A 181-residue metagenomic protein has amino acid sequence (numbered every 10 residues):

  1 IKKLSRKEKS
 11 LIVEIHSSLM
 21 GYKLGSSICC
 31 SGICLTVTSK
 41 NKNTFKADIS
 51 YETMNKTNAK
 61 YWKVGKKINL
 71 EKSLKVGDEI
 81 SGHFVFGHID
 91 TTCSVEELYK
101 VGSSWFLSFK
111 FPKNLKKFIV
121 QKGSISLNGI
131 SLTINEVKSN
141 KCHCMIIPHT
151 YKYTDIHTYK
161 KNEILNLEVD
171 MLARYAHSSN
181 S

Functional and structural regions predicted by a protein language model:
I1-S181: Conserved loop->alpha-helix
